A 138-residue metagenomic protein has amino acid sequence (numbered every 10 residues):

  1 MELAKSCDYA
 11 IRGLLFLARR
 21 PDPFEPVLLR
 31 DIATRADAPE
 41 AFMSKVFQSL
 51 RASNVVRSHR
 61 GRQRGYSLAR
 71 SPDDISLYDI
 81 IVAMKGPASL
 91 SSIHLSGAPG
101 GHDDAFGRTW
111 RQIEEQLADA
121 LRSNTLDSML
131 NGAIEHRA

Functional and structural regions predicted by a protein language model:
M1-L14: Short alpha-helical segments that sit at the start of domains
P26-D37: A short alpha-helical element within helix-turn-helix/winged-helix DNA-binding domains across DNA-binding proteins
T34, R51-A52: Alpha-helical residues within the helix-turn-helix
P39-F42: Short coil turns linking two alpha-helices in DNA-binding domains
F47-Q48: Short, hydrophobic-biased segments on the C-terminal half of alpha helices that form "recognition helices"
S53-L68: Beta-hairpin "wing" of winged helix-turn-helix
P72-S96: Conserved segment of winged-helix/HTH DNA-binding domains
L95-A138: C-terminal regulatory/oligomerization modules of transcriptional regulators
